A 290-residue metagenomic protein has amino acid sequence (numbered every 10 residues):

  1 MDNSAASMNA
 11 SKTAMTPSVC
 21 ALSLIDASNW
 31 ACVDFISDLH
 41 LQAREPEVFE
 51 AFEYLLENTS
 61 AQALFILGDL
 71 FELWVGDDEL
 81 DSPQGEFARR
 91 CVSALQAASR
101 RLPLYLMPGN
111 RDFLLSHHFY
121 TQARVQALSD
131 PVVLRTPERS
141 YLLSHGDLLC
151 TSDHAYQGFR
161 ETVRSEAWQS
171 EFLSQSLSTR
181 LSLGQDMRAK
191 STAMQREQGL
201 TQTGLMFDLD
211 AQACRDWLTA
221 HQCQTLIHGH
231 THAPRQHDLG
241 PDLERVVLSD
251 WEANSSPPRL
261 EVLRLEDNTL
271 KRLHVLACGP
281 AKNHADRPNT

Functional and structural regions predicted by a protein language model:
D2-C32: Acidic, histidine-bearing metal-coordination/catalytic regions of metal-dependent phosphoesterases
L24, N29-D34, L41-T136: Core catalytic region of metal-dependent phosphoesterases/phosphodiesterases, especially metallo-beta-lactamase-like
F35-S37, L64-G68, P103-N110, L143-S144 (+2 more regions): Active-site neighborhood of phospho(di)ester-bond hydrolases with catalytic His/Asp-centered motifs
L39, N110, P131, W251 (+2 more regions): Short, solvent-exposed coil/turn elements at secondary-structure transition points
L39-Q42, L149: Short histidine/acidic/glycine/proline-rich micro-motifs that form metal- and phosphate-coordinating active-site loops
A123-D130, S140-L142, D147, S152-F159 (+1 more regions): Conserved beta-sheet core of the metallophosphoesterase superfamily
G146-D210: Active-site-proximal loop/helix segment associated with metal-binding centers of metalloenzymes
S256-H284, T290: C-terminal active-site "lid" helix and adjoining low-complexity regulatory extension at the edge of ATP-using catalytic
